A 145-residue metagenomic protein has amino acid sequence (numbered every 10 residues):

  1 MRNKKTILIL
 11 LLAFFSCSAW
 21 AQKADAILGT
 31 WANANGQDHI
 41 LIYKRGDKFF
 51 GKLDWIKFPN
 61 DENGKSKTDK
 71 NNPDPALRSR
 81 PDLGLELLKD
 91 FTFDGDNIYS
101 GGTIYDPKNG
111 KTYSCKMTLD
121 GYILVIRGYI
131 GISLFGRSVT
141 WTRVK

Functional and structural regions predicted by a protein language model:
M1-N3: N-terminal secretory signal peptides that target proteins for export/translocation
K5-F15: Sec-dependent N-terminal signal peptides
F15-K23: Sec/Tat signal peptide C-region and signal peptidase I cleavage site
A26-D38, S138-V144: K/E-rich alpha-helical interaction surfaces of small helical-bundle regulatory domains
L28, G36-H39, Y43-Y105, T112-Y113: Central antiparallel beta-sheet cores of small beta-barrel/beta-sandwich binding domains
N33-N35, I104-K108, G128-I132: Short acidic, glycine-rich loop/turn motifs
I104-G121, I126: Acidic, glycine-rich flexible loop segments
G121-I123, I130-K145: Edge beta-strand at a domain terminus
